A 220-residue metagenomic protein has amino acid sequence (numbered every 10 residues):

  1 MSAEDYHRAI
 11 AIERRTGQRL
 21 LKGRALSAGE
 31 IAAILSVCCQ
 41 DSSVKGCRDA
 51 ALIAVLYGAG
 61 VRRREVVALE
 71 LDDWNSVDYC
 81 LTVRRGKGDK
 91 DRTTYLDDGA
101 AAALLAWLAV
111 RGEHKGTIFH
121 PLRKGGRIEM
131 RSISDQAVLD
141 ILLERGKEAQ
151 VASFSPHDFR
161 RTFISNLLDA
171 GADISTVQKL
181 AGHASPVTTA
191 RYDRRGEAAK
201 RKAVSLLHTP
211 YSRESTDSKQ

Functional and structural regions predicted by a protein language model:
M1-Q220: Conserved catalytic core of the tyrosine transesterase superfamily
